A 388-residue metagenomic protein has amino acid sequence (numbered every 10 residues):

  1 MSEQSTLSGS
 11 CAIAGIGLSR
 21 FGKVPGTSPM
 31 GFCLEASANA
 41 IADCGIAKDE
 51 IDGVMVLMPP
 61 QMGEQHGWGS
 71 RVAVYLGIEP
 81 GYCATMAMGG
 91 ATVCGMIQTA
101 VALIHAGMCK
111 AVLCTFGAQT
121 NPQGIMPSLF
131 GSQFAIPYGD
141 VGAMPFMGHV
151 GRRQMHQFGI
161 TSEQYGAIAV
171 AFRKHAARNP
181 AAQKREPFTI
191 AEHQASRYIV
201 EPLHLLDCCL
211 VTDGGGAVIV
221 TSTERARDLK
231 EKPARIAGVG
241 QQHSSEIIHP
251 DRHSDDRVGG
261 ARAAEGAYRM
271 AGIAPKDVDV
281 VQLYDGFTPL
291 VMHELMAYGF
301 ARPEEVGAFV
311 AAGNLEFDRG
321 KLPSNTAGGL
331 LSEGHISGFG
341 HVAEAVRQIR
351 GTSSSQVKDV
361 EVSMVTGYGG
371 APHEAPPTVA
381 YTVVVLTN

Functional and structural regions predicted by a protein language model:
M1-A91, T99, Q154, F158-T161 (+5 more regions): Conserved active-site "lid/cap" helical segment
M1-P29, G166-A167, Y198-R262, G266 (+4 more regions): Condensing-enzyme catalytic core mediating Claisen C-C bond formation in acyl metabolism
S5-G9, M58-A135, G139-F146, K184-L210 (+3 more regions): Conserved catalytic cysteine-centered active-site region of acyl-thioester-dependent Claisen-condensing enzymes
K48-M58, Y82-M88, V112-G117, E163-V170 (+5 more regions): Beta-strand segments within the central parallel beta-sheet cores of soluble alpha/beta enzyme folds
M62-R71, I248-R252, D285-A308, G320 (+1 more regions): Short glycine/threonine-rich loop-to-helix capping motif typified by GTGT followed within a few residues by an Asp-Pro
A87-A118, M144-R178, V218-E224, E333-S353: Active-site-proximal alpha-helical scaffold in enzymes
R257-A261, E265-T288, A297-F300, L330-G334: Extended C-terminal subregions enriched in glycine
V291-S353: C-terminal hydrophobic structural anchor segments that stabilize assembly/packing rather than catalytic chemistry
